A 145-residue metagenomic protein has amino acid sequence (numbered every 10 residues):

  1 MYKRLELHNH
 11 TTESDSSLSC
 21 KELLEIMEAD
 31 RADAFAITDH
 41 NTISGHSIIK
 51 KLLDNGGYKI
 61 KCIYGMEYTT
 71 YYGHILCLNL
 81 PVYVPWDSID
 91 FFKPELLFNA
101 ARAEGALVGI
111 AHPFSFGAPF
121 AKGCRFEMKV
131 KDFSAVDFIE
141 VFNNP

Functional and structural regions predicted by a protein language model:
M1-E104, F126, S134, E140-N144: A metal-dependent hydrolase metal-coordination microenvironment
C20-K21, A111-D132: Active-site-proximal loop/helix segments of hydrolase catalytic cores
